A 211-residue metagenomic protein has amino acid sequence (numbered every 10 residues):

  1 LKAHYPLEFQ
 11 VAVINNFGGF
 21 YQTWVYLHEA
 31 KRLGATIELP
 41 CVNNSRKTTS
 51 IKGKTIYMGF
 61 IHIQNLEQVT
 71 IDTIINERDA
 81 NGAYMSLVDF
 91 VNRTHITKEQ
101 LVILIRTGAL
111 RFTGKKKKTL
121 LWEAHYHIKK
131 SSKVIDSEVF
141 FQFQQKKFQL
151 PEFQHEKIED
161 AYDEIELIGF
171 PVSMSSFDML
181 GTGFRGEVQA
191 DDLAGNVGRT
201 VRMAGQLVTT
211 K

Functional and structural regions predicted by a protein language model:
L1-K211: Noncatalytic, beta-rich nucleic-acid-contacting surfaces in large DNA/RNA-processing enzymes
